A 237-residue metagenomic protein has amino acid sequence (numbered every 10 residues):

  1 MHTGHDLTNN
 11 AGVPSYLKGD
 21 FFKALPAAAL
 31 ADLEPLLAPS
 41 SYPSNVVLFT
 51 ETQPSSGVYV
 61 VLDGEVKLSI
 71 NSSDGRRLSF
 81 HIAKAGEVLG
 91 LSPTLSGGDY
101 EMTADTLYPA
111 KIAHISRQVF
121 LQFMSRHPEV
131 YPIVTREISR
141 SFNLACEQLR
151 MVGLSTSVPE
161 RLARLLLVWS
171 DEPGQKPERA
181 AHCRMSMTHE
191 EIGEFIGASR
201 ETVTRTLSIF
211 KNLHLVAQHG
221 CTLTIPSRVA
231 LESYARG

Functional and structural regions predicted by a protein language model:
M1-G12, E137-I138, A145, E160-R164: Long cytosolic regulatory regions associated with cyclic-nucleotide signaling
M1-S44, V88, P93-L95: Cyclic nucleotide-binding regulatory module and flanking cytosolic helices
F21, V46-P109: Cyclic nucleotide-binding regulatory domains
E34, A38, S139, N143 (+1 more regions): Amphipathic, well-packed alpha-helical segments that form the structural scaffold of globular domains
H81-S139, N143: Cyclic-nucleotide recognition modules
M102, L121-R126, L144-L154, P173-P177: Short helix-to-loop capping/linker segments positioned immediately adjacent to catalytic or ligand/cofactor-binding
V158, L165, W169-G237: Phosphate-/nucleic-acid-contacting segments
